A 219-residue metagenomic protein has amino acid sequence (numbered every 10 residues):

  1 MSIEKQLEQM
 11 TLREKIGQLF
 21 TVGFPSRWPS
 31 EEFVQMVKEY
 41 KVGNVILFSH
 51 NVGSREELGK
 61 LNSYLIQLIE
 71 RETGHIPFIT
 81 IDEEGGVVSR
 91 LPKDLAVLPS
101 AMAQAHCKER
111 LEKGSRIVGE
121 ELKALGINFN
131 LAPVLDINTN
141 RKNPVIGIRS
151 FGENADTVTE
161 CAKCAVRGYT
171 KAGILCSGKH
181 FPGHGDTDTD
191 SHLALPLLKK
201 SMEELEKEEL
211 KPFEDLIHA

Functional and structural regions predicted by a protein language model:
S2-W28: Boundary/entry segment of secreted carbohydrate-active catalytic domains
I3, P29-F33, K207-E214: Alpha-helical scaffolding within the catalytic cores of extracellular/periplasmic polymer-degrading hydrolases
E4, G119, V145, V166 (+1 more regions): Short glycine-/small-residue-rich flexible loop motifs, especially phosphate/cofactor-binding loops
E14-K15, W28-K41: N-terminal glycine-rich anion-binding loops that anchor highly charged ligand groups
Q18, G43, G74-P77, I127-N128 (+2 more regions): Short, well-ordered coil/turn segments that N-cap beta-strands
T21, K199-E206: Acidic/histidine-rich helix-loop elements that form or flank divalent-metal/phosphate-binding sites at the catalytic
M36-V158, H180, G185-K200: Enzymes and membrane/adaptor proteins characterized by extended Gly/Ser/Thr/Asp/Glu-rich, aromatic-dotted
C161, A165-P182, D188-S191, E204-A219: Phosphate/pyrophosphate-binding betaalpha-module
